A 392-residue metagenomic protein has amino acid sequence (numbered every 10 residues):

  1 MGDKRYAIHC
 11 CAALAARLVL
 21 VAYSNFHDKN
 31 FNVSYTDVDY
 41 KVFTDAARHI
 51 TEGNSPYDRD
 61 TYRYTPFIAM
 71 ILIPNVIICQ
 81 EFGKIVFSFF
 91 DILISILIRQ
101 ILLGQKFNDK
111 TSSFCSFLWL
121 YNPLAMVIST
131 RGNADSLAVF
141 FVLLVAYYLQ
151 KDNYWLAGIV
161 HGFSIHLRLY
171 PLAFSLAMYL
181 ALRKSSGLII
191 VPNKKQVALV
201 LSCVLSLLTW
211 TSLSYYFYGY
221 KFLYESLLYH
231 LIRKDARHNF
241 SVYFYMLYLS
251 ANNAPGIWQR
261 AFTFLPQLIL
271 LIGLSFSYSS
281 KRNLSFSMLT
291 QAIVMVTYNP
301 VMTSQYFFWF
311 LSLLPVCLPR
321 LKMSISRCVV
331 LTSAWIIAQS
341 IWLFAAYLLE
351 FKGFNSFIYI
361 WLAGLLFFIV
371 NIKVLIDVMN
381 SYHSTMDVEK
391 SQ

Functional and structural regions predicted by a protein language model:
M1-S226, W258-Q392: Multi-pass membrane glycosyltransferase architecture that uses lipid-linked
H49-T51, S226-P255, Q259-P266: Luminal/periplasmic active-site loops of membrane-embedded glycosylation enzymes
